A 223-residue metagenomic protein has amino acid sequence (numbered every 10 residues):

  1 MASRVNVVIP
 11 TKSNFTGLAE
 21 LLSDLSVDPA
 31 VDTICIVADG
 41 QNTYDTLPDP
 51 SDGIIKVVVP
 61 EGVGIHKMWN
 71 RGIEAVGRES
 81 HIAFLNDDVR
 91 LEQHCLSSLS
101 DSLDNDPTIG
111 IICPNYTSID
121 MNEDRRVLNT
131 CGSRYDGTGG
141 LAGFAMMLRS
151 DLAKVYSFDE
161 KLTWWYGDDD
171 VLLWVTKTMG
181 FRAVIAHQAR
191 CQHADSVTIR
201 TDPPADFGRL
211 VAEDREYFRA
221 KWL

Functional and structural regions predicted by a protein language model:
N14-V27: Short, well-formed alpha-helical segments that are part of the catalytic scaffolds of diverse glycosyltransferases
L25-V58: Acidic donor-binding segment of Leloir-type glycosyltransferases
P60-V76: Glycine-rich, basic loop-to-helix element that forms the pyrophosphate-binding segment of sugar-nucleotide handling
E79-R90: Short beta-strand-to-loop acidic/aromatic patch adjacent to the donor-nucleotide binding site
H94-R126: Conserved donor NDP-sugar-binding/catalytic core segment of glycosyltransferases
Y116-G143: Short, flexible, basic/aromatic active-site loop/helix in glycosyltransferases
G140, A145-M146, D151-L152, Y156 (+1 more regions): A short, conserved alpha-helix in the catalytic core of glycosyltransferases
V184-A205: Active-site donor/metal-binding and catalytic loop motifs of nucleotide-sugar-dependent glycosylation enzymes
